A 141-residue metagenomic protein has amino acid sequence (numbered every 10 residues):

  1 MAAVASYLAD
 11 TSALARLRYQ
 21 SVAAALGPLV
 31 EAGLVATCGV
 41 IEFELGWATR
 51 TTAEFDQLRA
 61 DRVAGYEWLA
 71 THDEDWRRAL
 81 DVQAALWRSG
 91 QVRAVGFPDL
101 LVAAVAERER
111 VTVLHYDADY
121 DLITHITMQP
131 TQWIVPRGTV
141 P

Functional and structural regions predicted by a protein language model:
M1-T37, W47-A60, P141: Short, well-structured N-terminal submotif of metal-dependent ribonuclease cores
M1-V4, A103, E107-P141: Acidic, PIN/NYN-like endoribonuclease modules and their adjacent C-terminal/linker elements
A2, E67-Y116: Active-site neighborhoods of divalent-metal-dependent phosphate/nucleic-acid chemistry enzymes
Y7, L34-T37, A64-A70, T112: Short loop->beta-strand "edge-of-pocket" segments that line small-molecule binding or catalytic clefts across diverse
D10-T11, I41, Y116: A secondary-structure boundary/capping signal
L14, E42-L45, Y120-D121: A generic structural signal for short hydrophobic patches within well-formed alpha-helices
A23, E42, F55-D56, W76-L80 (+1 more regions): A general structural signal for well-ordered alpha-helical segments in protein cores
A53-D75: Active-site-proximal, substrate-binding regions of enzyme catalytic domains and RNA-binding/basic surfaces
